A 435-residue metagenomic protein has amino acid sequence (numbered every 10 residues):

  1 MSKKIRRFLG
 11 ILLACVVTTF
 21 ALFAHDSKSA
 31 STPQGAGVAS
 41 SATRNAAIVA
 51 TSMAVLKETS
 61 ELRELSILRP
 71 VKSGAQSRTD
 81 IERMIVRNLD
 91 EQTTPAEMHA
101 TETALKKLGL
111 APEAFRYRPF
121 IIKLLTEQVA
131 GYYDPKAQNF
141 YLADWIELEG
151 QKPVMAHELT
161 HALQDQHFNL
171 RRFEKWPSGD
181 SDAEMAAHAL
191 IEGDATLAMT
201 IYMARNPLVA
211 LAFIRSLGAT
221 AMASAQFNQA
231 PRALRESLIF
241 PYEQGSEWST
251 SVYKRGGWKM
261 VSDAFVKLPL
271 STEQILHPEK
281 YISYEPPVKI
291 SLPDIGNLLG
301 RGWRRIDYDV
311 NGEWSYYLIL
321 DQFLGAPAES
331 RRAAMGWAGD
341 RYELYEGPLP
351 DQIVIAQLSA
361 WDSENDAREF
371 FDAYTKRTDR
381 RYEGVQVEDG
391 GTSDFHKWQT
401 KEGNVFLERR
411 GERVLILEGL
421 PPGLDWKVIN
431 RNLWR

Functional and structural regions predicted by a protein language model:
A30-Q92: N-terminal mature-domain "stem" immediately C-terminal to a signal peptide or N-terminal signal-anchor/transmembrane
T59, P153-L170, A195-T196: Active-site recognition of the HExxH zinc-binding catalytic motif
L68-L89, S178-D182, A212-M222, K267-L270: Acidic helix-start/capping segments at beta-turn-to-alpha-helix junctions
R83-A96, R116-A137: Catalytic zinc-binding patch centered on the HExxH motif and its immediate surroundings that defines zinc-dependent
F140-M155, A186: Short pre-active-site segment immediately N-terminal to the catalytic Zn-binding motif
D165-S216: Post-HExxH zinc-binding segment in Zn-dependent metallohydrolases
A225-I353, L358, D366: Pan-zinc metallopeptidase signature
A338-R435: C-terminal soluble interaction/assembly domains
